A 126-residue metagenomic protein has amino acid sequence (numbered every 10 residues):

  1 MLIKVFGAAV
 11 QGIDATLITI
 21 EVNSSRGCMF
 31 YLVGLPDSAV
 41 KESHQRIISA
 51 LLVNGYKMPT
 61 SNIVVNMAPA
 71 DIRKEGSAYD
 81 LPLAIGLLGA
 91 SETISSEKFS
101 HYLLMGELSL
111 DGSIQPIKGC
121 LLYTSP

Functional and structural regions predicted by a protein language model:
M1-S125: Peripheral, non-AAA+ core regions of ATP-driven protein-machinery
